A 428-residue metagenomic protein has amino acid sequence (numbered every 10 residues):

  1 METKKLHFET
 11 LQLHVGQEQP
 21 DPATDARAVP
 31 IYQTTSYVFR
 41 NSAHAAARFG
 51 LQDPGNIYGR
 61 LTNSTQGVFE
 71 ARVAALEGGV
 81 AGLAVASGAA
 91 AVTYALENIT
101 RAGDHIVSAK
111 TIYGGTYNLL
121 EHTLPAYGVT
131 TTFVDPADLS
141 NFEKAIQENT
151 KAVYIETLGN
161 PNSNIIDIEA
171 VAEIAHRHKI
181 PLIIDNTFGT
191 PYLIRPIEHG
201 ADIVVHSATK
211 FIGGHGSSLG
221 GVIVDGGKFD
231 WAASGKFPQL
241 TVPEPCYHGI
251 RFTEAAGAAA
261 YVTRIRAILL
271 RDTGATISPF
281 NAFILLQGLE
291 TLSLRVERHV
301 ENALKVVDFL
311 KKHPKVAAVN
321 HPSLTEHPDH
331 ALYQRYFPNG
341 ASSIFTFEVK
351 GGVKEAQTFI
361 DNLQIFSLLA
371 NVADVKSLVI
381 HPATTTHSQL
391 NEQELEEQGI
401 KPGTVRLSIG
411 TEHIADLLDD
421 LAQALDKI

Functional and structural regions predicted by a protein language model:
M1-Y32, I223: Short conserved active-site loop signatures built around small residues
E2-T3, G16-P20, L83-K312: Conserved PLP-enzyme active-site core in the AAT-like
E9, V80, E121, T130 (+4 more regions): PLP-dependent enzyme catalytic core of the Aspartate aminotransferase-like
N41-A90, G115-H122: Conserved N-terminal alpha-helix of the aminotransferase class I/II PLP-enzyme fold
L158, T187-G189, L324, K350 (+1 more regions): Active-site beta-loop-alpha junctions enriched in small/polar residues
V224, T346-E348, S408-G410: Short hydrophobic/aromatic beta-strand micro-patches that form the beta-sheet surface supporting nucleotide- or nucleic
T273-T276, F280-A282, Q287, T291 (+4 more regions): Conserved small-domain helix->loop->beta segment predominantly found in fold-type I
